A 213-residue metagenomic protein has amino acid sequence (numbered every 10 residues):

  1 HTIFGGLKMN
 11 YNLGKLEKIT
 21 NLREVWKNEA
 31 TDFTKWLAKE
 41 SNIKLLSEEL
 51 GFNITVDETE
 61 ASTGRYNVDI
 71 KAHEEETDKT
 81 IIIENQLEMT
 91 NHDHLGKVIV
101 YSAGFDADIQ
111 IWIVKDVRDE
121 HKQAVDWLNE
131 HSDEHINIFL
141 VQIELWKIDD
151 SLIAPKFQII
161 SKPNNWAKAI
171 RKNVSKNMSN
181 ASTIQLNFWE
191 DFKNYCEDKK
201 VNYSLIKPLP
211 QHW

Functional and structural regions predicted by a protein language model:
T2-W213: Charged, terminal alpha-helix-loop-beta segments that serve as non-catalytic nucleic-acid engagement and/or assembly
